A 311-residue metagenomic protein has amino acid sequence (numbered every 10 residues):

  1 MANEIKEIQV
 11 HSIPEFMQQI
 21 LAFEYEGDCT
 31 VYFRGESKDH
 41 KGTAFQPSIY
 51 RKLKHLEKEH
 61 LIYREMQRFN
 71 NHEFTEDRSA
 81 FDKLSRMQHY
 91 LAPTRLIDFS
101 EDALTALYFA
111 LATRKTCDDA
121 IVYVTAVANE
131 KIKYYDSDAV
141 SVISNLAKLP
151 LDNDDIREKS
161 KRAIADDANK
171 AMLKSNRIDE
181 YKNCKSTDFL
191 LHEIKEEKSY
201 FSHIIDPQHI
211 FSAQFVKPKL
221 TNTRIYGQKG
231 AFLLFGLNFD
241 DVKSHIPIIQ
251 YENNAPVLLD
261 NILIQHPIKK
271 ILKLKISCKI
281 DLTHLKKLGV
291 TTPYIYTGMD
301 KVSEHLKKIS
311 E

Functional and structural regions predicted by a protein language model:
M1-E311: Catalytic-core elements of nucleic-acid end-processing and repair enzymes
